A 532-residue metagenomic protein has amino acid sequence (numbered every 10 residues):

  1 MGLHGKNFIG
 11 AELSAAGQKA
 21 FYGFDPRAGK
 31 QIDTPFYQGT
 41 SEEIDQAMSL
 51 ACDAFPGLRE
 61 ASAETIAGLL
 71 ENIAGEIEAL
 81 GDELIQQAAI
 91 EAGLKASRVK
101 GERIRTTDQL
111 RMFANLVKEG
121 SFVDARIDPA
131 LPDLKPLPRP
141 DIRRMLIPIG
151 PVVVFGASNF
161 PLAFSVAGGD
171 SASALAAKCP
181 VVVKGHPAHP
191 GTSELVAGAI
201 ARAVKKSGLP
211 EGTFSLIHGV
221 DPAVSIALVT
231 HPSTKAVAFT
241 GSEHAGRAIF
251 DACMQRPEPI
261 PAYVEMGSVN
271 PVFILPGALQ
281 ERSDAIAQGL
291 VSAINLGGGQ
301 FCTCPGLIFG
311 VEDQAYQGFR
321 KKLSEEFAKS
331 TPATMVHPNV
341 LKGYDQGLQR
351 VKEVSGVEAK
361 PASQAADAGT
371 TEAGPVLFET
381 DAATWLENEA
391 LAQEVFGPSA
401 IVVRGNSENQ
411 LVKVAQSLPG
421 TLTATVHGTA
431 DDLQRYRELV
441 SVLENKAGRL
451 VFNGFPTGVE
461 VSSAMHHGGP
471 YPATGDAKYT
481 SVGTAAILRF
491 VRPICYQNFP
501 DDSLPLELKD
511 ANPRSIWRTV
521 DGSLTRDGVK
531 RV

Functional and structural regions predicted by a protein language model:
M1-L137, T331, R531: N-terminal Rossmann-like NAD(P)+-binding subdomain of aldehyde/semialdehyde dehydrogenases
D25-A28, S49, V264-G267, G298-T303 (+3 more regions): Short, flexible turn/loop "capping" segments at secondary-structure junctions
G29, I66, A88, K178 (+6 more regions): Residue-level signal for inorganic ion chemistry
K30-P35, G208, T234, I308 (+3 more regions): Conserved C-terminal structural/oligomerization subdomain of aldehyde/semialdehyde dehydrogenase
E43, A223-V224, Q410: Short acidic active-site motifs
C52-F55, R59, A74-G81, I85-A88 (+19 more regions): Structural signal for hydrophobic packing residues in well-ordered secondary-structure cores of soluble enzyme domains
S121-A287, V291, Y316, V529: Rossmann-like NAD(P) dinucleotide-binding subdomain of oxidoreductase/dehydrogenase enzymes
A199-A203, H244-L386, K413, R531-V532: ALDH superfamily catalytic-core signature
